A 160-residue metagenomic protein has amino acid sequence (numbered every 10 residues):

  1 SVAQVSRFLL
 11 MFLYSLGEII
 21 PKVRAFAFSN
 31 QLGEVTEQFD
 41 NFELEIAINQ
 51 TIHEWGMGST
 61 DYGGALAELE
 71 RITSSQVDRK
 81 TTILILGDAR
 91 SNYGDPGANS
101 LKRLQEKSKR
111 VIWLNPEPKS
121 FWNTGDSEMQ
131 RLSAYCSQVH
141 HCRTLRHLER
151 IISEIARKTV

Functional and structural regions predicted by a protein language model:
S1-K22: An amphipathic, basic-hydrophobic helix/alpha-beta surface used to engage anionic, phosphate-rich ligands or surfaces
S1-R7, L32, R90-Y93: Short acidic, Gly/Ser-rich segments with clustered Asp/Glu that frequently serve as metal-coordination loops in enzyme
L10, P96-K102: Charged helix-capping and loop-helix junction motifs
L16-Q38, E106-D126: A short, conserved beta-to-alpha structural element at the edge of catalytic cores that scaffolds binding
G33-V35, F39, I46-T81, P118 (+1 more regions): Von Willebrand factor
K80-L84, R110: Structural motif
Y93-D95, R150-I151: Extracytoplasmic/secreted cell-surface and envelope-processing proteins
K102-V160: Von Willebrand factor type A / integrin I
